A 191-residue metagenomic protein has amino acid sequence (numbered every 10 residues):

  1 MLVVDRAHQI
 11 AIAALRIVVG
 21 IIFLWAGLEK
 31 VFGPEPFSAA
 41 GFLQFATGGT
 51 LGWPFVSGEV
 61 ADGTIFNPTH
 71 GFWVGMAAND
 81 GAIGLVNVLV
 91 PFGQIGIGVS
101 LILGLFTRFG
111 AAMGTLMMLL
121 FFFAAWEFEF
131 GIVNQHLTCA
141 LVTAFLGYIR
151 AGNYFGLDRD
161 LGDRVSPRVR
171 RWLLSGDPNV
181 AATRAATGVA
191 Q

Functional and structural regions predicted by a protein language model:
M1-G96, L103-Q191: Extended, low-polarity transmembrane helix blocks
